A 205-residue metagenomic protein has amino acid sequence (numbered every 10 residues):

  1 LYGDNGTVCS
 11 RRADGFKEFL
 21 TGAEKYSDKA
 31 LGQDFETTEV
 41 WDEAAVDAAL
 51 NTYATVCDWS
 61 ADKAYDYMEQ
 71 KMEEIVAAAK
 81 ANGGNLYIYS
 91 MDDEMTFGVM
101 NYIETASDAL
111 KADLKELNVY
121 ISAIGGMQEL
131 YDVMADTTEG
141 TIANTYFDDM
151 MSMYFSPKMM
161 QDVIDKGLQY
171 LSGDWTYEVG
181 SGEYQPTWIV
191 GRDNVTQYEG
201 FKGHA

Functional and structural regions predicted by a protein language model:
L1-G3, T138-K158: Short beta-strand elements at the ligand-binding edges of bilobed clamshell
L1-N5, D42, V46-S60: Basic- and aromatic-lined ligand-binding clefts that recognize polyanionic substrates
N5-R11: Active-site glycine- and acidic-residue-rich loops that bind and position anionic ligands or nucleotide-like cofactors
V8, F19-E43, M150-A205: Hinge/cleft segment of the Venus flytrap/periplasmic-binding protein
S10, F16, T52-V133: Hydrophobic alpha-helical
T21-A45, M72-G83, E104-K115, D136-F147 (+1 more regions): Alpha-helix termini
A49-T55, I121, D149-S152, I189: Conserved beta-strand scaffold positions in the cores of enzyme catalytic domains, especially in NTP/NDP-utilizing
M68, A135-T138, D165-L171: Short, surface-exposed amphipathic charged segments that create phosphate/polyanion-binding patches used for binding
